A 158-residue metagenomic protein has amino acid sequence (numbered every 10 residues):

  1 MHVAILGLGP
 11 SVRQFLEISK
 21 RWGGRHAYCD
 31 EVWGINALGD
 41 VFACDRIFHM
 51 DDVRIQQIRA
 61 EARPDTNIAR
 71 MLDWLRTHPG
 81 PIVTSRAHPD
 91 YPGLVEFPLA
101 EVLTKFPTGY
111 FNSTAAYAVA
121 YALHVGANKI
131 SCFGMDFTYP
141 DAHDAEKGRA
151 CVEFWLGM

Functional and structural regions predicted by a protein language model:
M1-M158: Metal-ion/cofactor- or nucleotide/acyl-coenzyme-handling active-site neighborhoods
